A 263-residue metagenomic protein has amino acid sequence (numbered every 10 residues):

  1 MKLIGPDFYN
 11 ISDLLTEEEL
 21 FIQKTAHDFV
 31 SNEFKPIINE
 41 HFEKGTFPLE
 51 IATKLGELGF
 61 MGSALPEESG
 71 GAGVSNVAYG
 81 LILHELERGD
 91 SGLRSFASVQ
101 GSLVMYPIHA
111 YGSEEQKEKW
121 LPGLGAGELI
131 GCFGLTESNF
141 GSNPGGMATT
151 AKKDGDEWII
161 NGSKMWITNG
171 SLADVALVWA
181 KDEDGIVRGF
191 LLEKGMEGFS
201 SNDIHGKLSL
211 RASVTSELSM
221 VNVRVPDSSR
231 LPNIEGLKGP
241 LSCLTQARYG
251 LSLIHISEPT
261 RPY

Functional and structural regions predicted by a protein language model:
M1-E18: Intrinsic disorder at enzyme termini
K2, N76-A78, G195-G198, V214-R248: A glycine-rich, basic-preceded beta-loop-alpha segment at the flavin cofactor/substrate interface of flavin-utilizing
E57-E128, T168-V175: Internal helix-loop-helix
G127-L135: A short, Trp-centered hydrophobic/proline-enriched beta-strand micro-motif
S142-N143, W158: Hydrophobic, small-residue-rich alpha-helical packing segments that form membrane-like cores
T149-K152: A structural signal for short hydrophobic beta-strand segments in well-ordered beta-sheet cores
N161-S201: A short core secondary-structure module
I254-Y263: Single conserved hydrophobic/aromatic residue that forms the stacking wall/gate of nucleotide- or nucleobase-binding
